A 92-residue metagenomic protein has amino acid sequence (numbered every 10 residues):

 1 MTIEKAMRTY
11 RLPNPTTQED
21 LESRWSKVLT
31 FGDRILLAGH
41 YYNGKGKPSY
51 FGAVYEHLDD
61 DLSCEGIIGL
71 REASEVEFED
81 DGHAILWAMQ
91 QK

Functional and structural regions predicted by a protein language model:
M1-R34: Negatively charged, low-complexity tracts enriched in Asp/Glu with abundant Ser/Thr
L21-R24, V28-G82: Acidic, low-complexity, intrinsically disordered interaction modules
